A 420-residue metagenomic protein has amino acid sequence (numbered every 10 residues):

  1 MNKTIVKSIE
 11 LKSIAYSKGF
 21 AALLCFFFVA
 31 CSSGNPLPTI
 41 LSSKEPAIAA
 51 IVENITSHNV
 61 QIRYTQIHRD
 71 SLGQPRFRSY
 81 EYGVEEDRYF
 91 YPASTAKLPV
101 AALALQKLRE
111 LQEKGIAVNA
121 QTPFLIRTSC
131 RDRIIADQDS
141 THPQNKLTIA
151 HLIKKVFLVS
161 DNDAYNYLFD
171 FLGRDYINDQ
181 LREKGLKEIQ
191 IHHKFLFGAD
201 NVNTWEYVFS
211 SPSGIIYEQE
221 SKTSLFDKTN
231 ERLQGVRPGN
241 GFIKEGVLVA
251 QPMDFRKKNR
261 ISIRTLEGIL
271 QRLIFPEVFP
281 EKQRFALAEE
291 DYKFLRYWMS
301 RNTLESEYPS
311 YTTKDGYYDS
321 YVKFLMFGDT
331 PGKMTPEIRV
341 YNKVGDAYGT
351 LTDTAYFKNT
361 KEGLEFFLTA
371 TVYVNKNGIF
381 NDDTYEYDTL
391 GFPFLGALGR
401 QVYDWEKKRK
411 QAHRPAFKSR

Functional and structural regions predicted by a protein language model:
M1-A15: N-terminal secretory signal peptides that target proteins for export/translocation
S17-A22: Sec-dependent signal peptide recognition, specifically the positively charged N-region followed immediately by
V29-A30: C-terminal motif of bacterial Sec signal peptides marking the signal peptidase cleavage site
G34-F209: Active-site-adjacent loops and short helices of periplasmic peptidoglycan-processing enzymes
N35-N54, L248-R420: Structured C-terminal helix/loop/strand segments within mature extracytoplasmic catalytic/sensor domains
R78-E81, A120-F124, I135, E220-D227 (+1 more regions): Short low-complexity stretches enriched in small and charged residues
T148, I153, V159-A288: Mid-domain, small-residue-enriched loop/turn segments at the edges of structured enzyme/sensor domains
